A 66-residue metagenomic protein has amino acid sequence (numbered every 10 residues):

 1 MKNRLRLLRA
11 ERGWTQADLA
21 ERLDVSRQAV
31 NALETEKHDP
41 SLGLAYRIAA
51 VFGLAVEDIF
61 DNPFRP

Functional and structural regions predicted by a protein language model:
N3-R22: Short basic helix-loop element that most often maps to the first helix and adjoining turn of HTH DNA-binding modules
A10, D24, T35, F64: Residue-level detection of the helix-turn-helix DNA-binding "recognition helix"
Q16, A29-V30, F52: A structural preference for long, well-packed, hydrophobic secondary-structure segments
D24, G43-D58: DNA major-groove recognition helix of helix-turn-helix/homeodomain DNA-binding modules
V25-D39: Recognition helix of helix-turn-helix/homeodomain-like DNA-binding domains that insert into the DNA major groove
D58-P66: Short amphipathic recognition helices of helix-turn-helix/homeodomain-type DNA-binding modules
